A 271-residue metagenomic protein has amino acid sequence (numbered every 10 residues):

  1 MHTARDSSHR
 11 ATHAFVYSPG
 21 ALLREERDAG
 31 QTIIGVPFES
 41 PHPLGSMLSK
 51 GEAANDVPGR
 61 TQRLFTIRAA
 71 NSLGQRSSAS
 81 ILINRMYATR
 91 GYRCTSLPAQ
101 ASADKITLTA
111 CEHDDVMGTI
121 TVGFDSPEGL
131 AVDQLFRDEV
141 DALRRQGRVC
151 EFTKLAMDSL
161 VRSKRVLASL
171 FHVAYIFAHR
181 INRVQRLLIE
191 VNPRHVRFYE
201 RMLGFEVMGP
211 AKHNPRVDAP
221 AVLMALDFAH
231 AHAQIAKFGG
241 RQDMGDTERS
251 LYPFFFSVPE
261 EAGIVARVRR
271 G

Functional and structural regions predicted by a protein language model:
M1-E26: Intrinsically disordered, low-structural-confidence terminal and linker regions
H2-T3, I34, L130, G209-P210: Extended, composition-driven regions rather than compact fold-specific motifs
S18-L73: Conserved N-terminal entry element of GNAT/NAT acetyltransferase domains
G59-G147, M157-S159, R180-I181, N214 (+3 more regions): A conserved beta-strand-loop-helix scaffold within acyl/acetyltransferase catalytic domains
S77, L130-V132, R162, Y199 (+1 more regions): Short acidic, gly/pro-rich beta-turn/loop elements at beta-sheet edges and active-site/ligand-binding grooves
A88, G204-F205, G240: Residue-level marker of structural boundaries
L135-H230: Acyl-donor binding region in acyl/amide transferases
A219-G271: Charge-rich, low-complexity intrinsically disordered segments
